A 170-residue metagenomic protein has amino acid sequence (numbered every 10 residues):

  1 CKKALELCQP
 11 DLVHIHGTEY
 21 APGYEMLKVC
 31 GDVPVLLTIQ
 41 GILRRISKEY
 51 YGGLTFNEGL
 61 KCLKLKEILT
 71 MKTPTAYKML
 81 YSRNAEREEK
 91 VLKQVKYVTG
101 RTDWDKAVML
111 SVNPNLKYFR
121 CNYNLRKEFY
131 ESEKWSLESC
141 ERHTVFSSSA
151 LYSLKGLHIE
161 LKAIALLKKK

Functional and structural regions predicted by a protein language model:
A4-Y20, M26, L36: Short N-terminal targeting/anchoring amphipathic segment
T18, I39-L43, L65-I68, N122-L125: Histidine-centered beta-alpha loop that forms part of the nucleotide-sugar donor binding/catalytic region in diverse
E19-P22, W104-K106: Alpha-helix capping/helix-boundary segments
L43, G59-V98: Membrane-proximal helix-turn-helix segments that form the acceptor-binding/catalytic region of lipid-linked
E89-Q94, T99, K106-L125, C140: Helix-loop-beta element that forms the nucleotide-linked donor phosphate-binding surface in glycosyltransferases
R101, C121, V145-S149: Short hydrophobic "strand-cap" motifs at the C-terminus of beta-strands
F129, S136-K155, L161-I164: Conserved donor-binding/catalytic core segment of Leloir-type glycosyltransferases
I164-K170: A conserved nucleotide-sugar
